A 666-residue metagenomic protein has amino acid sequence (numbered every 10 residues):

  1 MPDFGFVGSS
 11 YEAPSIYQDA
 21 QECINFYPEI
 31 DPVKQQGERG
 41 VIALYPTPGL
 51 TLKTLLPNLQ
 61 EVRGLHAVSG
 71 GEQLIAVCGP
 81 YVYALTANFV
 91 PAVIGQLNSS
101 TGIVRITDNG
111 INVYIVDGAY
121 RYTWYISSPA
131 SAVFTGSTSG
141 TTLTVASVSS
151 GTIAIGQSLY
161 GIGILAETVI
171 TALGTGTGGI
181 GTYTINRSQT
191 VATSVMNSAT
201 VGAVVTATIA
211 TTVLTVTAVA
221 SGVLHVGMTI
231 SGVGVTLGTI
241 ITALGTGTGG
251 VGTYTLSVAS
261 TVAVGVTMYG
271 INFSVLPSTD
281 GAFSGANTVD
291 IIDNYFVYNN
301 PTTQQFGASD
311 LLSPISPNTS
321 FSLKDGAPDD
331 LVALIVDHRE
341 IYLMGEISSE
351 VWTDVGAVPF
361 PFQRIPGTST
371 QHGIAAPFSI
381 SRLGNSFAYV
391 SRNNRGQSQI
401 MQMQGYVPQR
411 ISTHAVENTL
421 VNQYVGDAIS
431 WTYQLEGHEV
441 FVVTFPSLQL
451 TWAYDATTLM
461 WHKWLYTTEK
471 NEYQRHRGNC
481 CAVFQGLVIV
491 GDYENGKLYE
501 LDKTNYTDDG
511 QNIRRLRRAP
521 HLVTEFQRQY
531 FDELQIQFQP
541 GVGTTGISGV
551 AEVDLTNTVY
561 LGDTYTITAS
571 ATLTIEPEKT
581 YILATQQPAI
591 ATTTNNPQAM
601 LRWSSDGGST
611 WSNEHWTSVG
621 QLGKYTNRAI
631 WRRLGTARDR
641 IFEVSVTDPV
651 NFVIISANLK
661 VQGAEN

Functional and structural regions predicted by a protein language model:
M1-A92, Q96-N112, Q371-F387, R392-N666: Beta-sheet repeat architectures centered on beta-propellers
G49-V62, F89-T101, N272-I429: Beta-propeller and closely related beta-pinwheel folds
H66-A67, I75, A84, T101-T107 (+10 more regions): Short, exposed beta-strand/loop patches in secreted or surface proteins that constitute
C78, A87, D117-Y120, A146-S150 (+8 more regions): Secondary-structure transition/turn motif
Y83, Y122-T123, T171, V297 (+6 more regions): Conserved hydrophobic/aromatic positions in well-ordered beta-strands
V104-S128, I271-L276: Hydrophobic or amphipathic alpha-helical targeting/insertion segments
P129-A282, I575: Small/polar beta-strand repeat architecture
